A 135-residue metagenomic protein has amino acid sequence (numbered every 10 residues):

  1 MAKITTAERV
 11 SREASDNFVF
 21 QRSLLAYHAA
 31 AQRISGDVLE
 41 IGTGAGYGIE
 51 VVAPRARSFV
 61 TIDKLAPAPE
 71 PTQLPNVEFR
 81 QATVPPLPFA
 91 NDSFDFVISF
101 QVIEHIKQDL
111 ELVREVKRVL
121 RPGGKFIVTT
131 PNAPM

Functional and structural regions predicted by a protein language model:
M1-A90, F96-F100, L110-V113: Conserved N-terminal segment of class I S-adenosyl-L-methionine
P86, E104, M135: Active-site micro-motifs of SAM-dependent methyltransferase domains
D92-S93, G123: Short acidic capping loops at alpha-helix termini that bridge into adjacent secondary structure
F100-I103, T129: Residues lining the SAM
V102, I106, V119-L120: Transmembrane helix irregularities
K107-E111, P131: Short N-terminal helix/helix-N-cap motif within the alpha/beta-hydrolase-1
L110-K125: A short glycine-rich, Lys/Arg-flanked "PGG" loop and its adjoining helix->strand segment in the class I
I127-M135: Conserved class I S-adenosyl-L-methionine
